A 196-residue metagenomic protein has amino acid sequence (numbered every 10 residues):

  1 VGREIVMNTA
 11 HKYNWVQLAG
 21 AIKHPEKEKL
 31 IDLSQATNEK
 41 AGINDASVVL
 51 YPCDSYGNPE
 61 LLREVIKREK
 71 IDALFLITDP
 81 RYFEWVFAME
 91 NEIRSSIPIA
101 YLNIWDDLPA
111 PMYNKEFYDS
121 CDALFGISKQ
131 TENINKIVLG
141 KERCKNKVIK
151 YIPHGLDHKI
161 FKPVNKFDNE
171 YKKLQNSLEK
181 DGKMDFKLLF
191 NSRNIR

Functional and structural regions predicted by a protein language model:
V1-Q35, E69: N-terminal subdomain of nucleotide-sugar transferases
N14, S96-P98, A123, V148 (+1 more regions): Proline-centered loop/turn at the N-terminus of a beta-strand
V16-G20, D122-I127: Short internal beta-strands
A21, Q130, G155: Carbohydrate-associated surface elements
K29-A123, K129-Q130: Extended catalytic core of nucleotide-activated donor transferases of GT-like folds
L102, I127, I152, F190-R193: Short hydrophobic "strand-cap" motifs at the C-terminus of beta-strands
P111-Y113, N133-I137, L156-S177: Acidic anion/phosphate-binding donor-loop and adjacent secondary structure in glycosyltransferase catalytic cores
K180-R196: Conserved donor-binding/catalytic core segment of Leloir-type glycosyltransferases
